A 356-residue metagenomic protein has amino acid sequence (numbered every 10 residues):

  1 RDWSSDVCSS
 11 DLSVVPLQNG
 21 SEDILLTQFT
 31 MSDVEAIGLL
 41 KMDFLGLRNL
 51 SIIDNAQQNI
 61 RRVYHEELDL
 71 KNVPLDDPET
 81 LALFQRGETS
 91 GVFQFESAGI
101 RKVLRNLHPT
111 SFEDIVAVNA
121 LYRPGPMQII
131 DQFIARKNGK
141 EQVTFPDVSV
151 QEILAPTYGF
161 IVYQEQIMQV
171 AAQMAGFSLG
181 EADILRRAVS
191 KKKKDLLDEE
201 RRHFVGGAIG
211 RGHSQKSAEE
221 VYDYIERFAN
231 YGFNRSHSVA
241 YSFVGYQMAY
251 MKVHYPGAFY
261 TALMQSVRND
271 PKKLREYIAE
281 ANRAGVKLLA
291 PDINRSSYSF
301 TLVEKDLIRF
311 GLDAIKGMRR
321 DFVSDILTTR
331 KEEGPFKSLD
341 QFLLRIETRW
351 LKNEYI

Functional and structural regions predicted by a protein language model:
R1, S5-I356: Noncatalytic, beta-rich nucleic-acid-contacting surfaces in large DNA/RNA-processing enzymes
